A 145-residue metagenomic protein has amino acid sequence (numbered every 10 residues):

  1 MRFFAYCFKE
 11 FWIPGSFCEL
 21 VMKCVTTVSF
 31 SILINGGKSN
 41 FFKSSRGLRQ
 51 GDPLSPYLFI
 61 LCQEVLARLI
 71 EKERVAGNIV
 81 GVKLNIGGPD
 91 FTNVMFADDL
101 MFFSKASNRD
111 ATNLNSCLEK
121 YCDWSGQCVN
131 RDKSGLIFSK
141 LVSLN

Functional and structural regions predicted by a protein language model:
M1-N145: Nucleotidyl polymerases of mobile genetic elements and RNA viruses
